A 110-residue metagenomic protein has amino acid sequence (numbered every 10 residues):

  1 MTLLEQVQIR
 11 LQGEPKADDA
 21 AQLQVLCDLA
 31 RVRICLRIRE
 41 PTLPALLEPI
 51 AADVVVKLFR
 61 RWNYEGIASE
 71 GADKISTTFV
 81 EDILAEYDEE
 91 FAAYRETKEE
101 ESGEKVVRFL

Functional and structural regions predicted by a protein language model:
M1-P49, A93-L110: Conserved short "hinge" loops at termini or chain/domain junctions
E14, D18, R39, V54 (+2 more regions): Generic preference for well-ordered secondary structure
D28-C35, A52, V56-R60, Y64: Amphipathic alpha-helical core segments of compact helical bundles
K57-L110: Short loop/turn elements at secondary-structure junctions
